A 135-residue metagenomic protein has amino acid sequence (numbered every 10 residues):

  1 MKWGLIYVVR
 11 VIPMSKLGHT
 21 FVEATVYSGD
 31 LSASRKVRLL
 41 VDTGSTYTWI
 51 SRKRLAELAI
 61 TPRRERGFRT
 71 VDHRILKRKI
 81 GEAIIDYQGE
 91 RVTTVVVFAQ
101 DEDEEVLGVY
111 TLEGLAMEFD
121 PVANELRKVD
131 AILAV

Functional and structural regions predicted by a protein language model:
M1-V135: Pepsin/retropepsin-fold aspartyl endopeptidases
